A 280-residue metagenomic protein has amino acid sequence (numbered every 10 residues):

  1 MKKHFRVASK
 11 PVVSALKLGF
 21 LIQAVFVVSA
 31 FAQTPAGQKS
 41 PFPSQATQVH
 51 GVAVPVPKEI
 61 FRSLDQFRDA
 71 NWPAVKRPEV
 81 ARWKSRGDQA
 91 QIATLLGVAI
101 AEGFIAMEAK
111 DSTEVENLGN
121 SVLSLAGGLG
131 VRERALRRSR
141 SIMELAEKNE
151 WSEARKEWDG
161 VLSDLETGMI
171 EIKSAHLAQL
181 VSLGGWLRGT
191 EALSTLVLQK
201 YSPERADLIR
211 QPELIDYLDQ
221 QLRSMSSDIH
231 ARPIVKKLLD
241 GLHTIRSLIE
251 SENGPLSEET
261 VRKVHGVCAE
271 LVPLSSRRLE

Functional and structural regions predicted by a protein language model:
M1-S14: N-terminal secretory signal peptides that target proteins for export/translocation
A15-S29: Bacterial N-terminal signal peptides
T34-L145: N-terminal Sec/ER secretory leader and immediately downstream segment of secreted/extracellular precursors
K84, D88-L95, G103-K110, E114 (+7 more regions): Non-transmembrane, amphipathic alpha-helical segments
G103-K110, L129, E133, G168-I172 (+4 more regions): Secondary-structure edge/capping motif, primarily at the C-terminal ends of alpha-helices and the immediately following
E116-N120, R140, L180-L183, R205-P212 (+2 more regions): Short, charged, amphipathic alpha-helical segments
K148-D228: Extended amphipathic alpha-helical interaction segments
S227-E280: A cross-kingdom marker for long, charged
